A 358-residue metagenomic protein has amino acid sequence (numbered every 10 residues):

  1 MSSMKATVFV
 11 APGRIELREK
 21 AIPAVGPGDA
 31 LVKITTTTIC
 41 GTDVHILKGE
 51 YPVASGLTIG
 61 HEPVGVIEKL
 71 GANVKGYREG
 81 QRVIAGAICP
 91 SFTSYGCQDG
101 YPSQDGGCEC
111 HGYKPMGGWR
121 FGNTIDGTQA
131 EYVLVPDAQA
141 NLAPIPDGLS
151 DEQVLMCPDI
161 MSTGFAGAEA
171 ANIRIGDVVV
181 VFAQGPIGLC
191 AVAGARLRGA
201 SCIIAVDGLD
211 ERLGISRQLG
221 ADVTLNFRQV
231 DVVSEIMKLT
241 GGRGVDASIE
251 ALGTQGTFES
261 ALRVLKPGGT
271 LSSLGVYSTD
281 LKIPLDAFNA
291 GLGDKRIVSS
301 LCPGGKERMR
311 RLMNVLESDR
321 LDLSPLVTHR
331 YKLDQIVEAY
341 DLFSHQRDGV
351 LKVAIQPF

Functional and structural regions predicted by a protein language model:
M1-A6, E259-R263, G305-F358: C-terminal hydrophobic helical "lid"/dimerization subdomain of Rossmann-like NAD(P)H-dependent oxidoreductases
I22, S91-F182: NAD(P)H dinucleotide-binding glycine-rich loop of Rossmann-like/cofactor-binding domains, especially the beta1-alpha1
P23-T37, E50-Q98, S103, I125-D126 (+1 more regions): Glycine-rich beta-strand-centered segment in the early N-terminal region that forms part of a ligand/cofactor-binding
T36, G86, I249-A251, P357: Short, well-ordered coil/turn residues at beta-beta hairpins and beta-strand->alpha-helix junctions within
V83, P144-V230, S234, A247: Mid-domain Rossmann-like dinucleotide-binding core that forms the NAD(H)/NADP(H) cofactor-binding site
A171-I175, L197-R198, D210, G214-R296: Glycine-rich cofactor phosphate-binding loops and adjacent beta1-alpha1 units of small-molecule cofactor enzyme domains
S234-K238, G242, T279-H329, V337-E338: C-terminal substrate-binding/catalytic core of Rossmann-like NAD(P)-dependent dehydrogenases/reductases
